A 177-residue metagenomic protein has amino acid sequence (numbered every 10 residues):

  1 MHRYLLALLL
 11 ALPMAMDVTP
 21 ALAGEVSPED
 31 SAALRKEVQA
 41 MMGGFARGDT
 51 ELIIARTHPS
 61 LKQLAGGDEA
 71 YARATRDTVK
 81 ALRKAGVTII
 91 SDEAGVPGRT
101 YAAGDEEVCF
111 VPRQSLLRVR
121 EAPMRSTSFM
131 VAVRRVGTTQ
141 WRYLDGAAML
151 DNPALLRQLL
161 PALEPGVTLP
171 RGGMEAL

Functional and structural regions predicted by a protein language model:
M1-Y4: Positively charged n-region of N-terminal signal peptides that target proteins for export
A7-D17: Bacterial N-terminal signal peptides
D17-E29, R73, V167-L177: Compositionally biased, proline/threonine/alanine/serine-rich low-complexity intrinsically disordered stretches
T19-G43, R47: Short, low-complexity N-terminal intrinsically disordered segments enriched in polar/charged residues
E29, R35, E51-V108: Short solvent-exposed beta->alpha transition segments
R47-T50, R120: Alpha-helix boundary/capping and short turn/kink residues
P97-L177: Exposed beta-sheet edge and beta->alpha loop/turn motif
